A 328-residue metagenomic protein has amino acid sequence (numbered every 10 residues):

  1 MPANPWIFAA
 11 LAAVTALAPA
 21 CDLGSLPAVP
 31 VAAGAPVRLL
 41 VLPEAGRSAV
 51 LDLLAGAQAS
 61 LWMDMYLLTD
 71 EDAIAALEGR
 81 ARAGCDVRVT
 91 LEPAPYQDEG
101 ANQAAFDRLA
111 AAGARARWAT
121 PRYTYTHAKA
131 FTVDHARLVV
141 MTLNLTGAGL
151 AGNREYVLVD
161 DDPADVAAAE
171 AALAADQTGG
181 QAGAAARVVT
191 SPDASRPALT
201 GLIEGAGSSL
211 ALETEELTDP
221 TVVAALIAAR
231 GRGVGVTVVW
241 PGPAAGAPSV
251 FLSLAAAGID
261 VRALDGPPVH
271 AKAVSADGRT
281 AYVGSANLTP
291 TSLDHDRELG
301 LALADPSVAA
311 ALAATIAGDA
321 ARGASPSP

Functional and structural regions predicted by a protein language model:
M1-I7: Bacterial N-terminal signal peptides that target proteins for export
I7-F8, S292: Hydrophobic alpha-helical segments involved in membrane association or supramolecular assembly
A9-A18: Bacterial N-terminal signal peptides
C21-Q58, D64-A206, E216, P220-T280 (+2 more regions): HKD-type phospholipase D/PLD-like phosphodiesterase module
A314-P328: Short, low-complexity, Pro/Ser/Thr/Gly-rich segments in the mature regions of secreted, periplasmic
